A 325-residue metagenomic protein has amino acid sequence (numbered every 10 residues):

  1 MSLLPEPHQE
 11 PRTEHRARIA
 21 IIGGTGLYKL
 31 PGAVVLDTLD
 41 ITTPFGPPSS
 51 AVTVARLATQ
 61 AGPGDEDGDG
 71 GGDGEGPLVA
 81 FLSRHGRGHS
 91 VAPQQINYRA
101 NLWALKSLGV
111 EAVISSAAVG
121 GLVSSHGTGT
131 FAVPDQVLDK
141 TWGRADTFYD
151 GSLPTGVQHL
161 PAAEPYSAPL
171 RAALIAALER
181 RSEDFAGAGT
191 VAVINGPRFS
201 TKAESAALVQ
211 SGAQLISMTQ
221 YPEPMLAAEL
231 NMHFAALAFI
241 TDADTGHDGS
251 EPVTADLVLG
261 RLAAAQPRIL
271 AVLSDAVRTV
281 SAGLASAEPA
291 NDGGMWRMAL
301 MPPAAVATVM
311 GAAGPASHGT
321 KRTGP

Functional and structural regions predicted by a protein language model:
S2-D67, G72-A162: Metabolite-binding pocket within alpha/beta catalytic cores that recognizes anionic/polar moieties
K106-G109, V209, A228: Non-catalytic positions within long, well-ordered alpha-helices that form the structural scaffold/packing of enzyme
E111-A112, Q214, H233: Short acidic/polar active-site loop segments enriched in Thr and Asp
S124-P154, D184-A206, E229-R268: Active-site phosphate/oxyanion-binding loops
P169, A173-D184, A271-T279: Generic non-transmembrane alpha-helical segments
A176-Q214, P289-A290, W296-P303, M310-A313: Active-site/ligand-binding-proximal alpha/beta "capping" segment
T245-M298: His/Asp/Glu-rich mid-to-C-terminal helical/loop segments that flank catalytic regions of hydrolases
